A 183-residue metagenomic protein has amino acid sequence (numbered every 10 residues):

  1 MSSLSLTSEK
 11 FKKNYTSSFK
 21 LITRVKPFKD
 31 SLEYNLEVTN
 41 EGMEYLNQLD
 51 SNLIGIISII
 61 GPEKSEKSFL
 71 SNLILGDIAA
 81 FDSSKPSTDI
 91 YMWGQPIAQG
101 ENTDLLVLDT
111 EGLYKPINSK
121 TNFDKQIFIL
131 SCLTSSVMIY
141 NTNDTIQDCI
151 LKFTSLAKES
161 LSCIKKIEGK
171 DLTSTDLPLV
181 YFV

Functional and structural regions predicted by a protein language model:
M1-V183: N-terminal switch/interaction subdomains of large nucleotide-dependent motors and GTPases
